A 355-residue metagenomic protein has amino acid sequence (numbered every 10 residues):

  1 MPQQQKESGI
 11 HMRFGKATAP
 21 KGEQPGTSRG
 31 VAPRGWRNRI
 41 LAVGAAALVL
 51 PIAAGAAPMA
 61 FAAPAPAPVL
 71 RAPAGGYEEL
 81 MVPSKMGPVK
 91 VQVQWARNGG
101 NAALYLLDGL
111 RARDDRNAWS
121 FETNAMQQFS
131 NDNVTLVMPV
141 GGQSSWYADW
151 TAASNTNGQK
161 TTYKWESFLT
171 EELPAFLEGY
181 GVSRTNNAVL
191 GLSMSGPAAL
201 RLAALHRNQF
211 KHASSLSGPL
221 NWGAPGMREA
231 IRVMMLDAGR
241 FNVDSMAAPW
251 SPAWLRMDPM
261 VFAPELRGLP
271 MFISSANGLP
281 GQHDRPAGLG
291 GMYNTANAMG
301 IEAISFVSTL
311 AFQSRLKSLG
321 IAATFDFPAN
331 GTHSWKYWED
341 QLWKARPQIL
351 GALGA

Functional and structural regions predicted by a protein language model:
P2-K16, R39-A46, A53-A355: Non-catalytic cap/lid and distal C-terminal segments of serine-dependent acyl enzymes
A19-K21, R34, L48, A62: Short stretches within intrinsically disordered, low-complexity N-terminal or propeptide regions
G26-N38: Short, Lys/Arg-rich cytosolic juxtamembrane segment immediately N-terminal
